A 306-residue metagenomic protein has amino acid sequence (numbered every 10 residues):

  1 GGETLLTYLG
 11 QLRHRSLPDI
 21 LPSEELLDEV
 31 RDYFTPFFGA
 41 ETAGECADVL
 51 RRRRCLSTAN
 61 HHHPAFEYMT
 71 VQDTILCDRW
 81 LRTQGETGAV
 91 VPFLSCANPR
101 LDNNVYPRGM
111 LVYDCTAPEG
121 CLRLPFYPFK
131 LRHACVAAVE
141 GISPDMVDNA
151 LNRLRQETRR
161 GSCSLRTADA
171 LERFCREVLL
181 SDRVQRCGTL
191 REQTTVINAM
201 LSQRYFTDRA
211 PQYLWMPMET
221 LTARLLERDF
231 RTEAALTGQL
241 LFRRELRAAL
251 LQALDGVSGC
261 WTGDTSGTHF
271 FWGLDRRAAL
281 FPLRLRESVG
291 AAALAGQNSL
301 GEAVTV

Functional and structural regions predicted by a protein language model:
G1-H63: N-terminal regions that are enriched for targeting/export leaders and immediately downstream pro/stem segments
A40-T87, P92: N-terminal catalytic cores of NTP/NDP-binding nucleotidyl/phosphoryl-transfer enzymes
T58-H62, F93-P99, P217-L221: An acidic- and aromatic-residue-enriched active-site/binding cleft used to recognize and process polar
F66-T74, P99-G109, L225-T232: A short acidic (Asp/Glu
D78-V91, A117-G120, T207-Y213: Structural alpha-beta junctions
T87, V91-A97, T305-V306: Structured mid-domain segments that build the active-site/substrate or prosthetic-cofactor binding neighborhood
L94-A199: Internal, well-ordered alpha/beta segment that forms a basic, Gly-enriched binding/recognition surface
Q193-V304: Extended, H/D-rich, highly charged conserved domains that either
